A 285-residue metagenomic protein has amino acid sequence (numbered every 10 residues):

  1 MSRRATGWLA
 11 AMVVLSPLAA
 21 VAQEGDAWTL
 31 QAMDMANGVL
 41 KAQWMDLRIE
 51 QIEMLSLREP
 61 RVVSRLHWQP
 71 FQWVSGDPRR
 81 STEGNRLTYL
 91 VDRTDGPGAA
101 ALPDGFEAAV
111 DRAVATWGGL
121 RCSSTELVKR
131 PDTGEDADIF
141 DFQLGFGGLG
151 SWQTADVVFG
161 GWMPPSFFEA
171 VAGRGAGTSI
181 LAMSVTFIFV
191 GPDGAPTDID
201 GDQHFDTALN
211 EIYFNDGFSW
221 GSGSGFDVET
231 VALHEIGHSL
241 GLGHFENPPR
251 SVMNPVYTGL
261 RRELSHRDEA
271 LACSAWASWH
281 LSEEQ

Functional and structural regions predicted by a protein language model:
M1-L9: Bacterial N-terminal signal peptides that target proteins for export
L9-P17: Bacterial N-terminal signal peptides
V21-L102, V171, G175-F205: Disordered inhibitory propeptide/activation segment of secreted metzincin zinc metalloprotease zymogens, centered on
R93-E107, G217-D227, P255-R262: Second-shell loop/turn segments in exported
F106-L233: Metzincin-family zinc-dependent endopeptidase catalytic domain
A182, T207, Y213, P249-R261: Surface-exposed aromatic
I236-R250: Catalytic Zn2+-binding segment of zinc metalloproteases
N254-L281: Post-HExxH zinc-binding segment in Zn-dependent metallohydrolases
